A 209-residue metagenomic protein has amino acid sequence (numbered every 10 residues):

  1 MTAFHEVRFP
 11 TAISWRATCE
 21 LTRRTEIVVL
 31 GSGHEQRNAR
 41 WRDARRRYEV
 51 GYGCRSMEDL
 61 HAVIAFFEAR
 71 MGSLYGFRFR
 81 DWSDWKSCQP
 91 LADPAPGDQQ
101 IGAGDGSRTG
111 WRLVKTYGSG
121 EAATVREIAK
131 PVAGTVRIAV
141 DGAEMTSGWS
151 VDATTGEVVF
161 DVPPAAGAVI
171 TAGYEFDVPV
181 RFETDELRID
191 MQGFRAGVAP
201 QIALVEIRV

Functional and structural regions predicted by a protein language model:
M1-F67, M71-Y75, V178-V198: Solvent-exposed edge beta-strands and adjacent loop segments that serve as assembly or binding interfaces
R37-N38, Q99, V159-V162: Beta-strand-rich interaction surfaces with strong enrichment in secreted/lumenal proteins
R45-E49, T135, T155, G167: Extracellular structured ligand-interaction cores
G51-G53, G173, A203: Residue-level recognition of well-ordered beta-strand positions that form the cores of beta-sheet-rich folds across
C54, K115-G118, V159-A166, R208: Secondary-structure transition/turn motif
I64-G148, F176-V209: Extended beta-strand solenoid/passenger and fiber regions
E144-A168: A surface-exposed beta-strand-loop module
V169-F176: Short, hydrophobic/aromatic-enriched beta-strand segments in well-ordered soluble domains
